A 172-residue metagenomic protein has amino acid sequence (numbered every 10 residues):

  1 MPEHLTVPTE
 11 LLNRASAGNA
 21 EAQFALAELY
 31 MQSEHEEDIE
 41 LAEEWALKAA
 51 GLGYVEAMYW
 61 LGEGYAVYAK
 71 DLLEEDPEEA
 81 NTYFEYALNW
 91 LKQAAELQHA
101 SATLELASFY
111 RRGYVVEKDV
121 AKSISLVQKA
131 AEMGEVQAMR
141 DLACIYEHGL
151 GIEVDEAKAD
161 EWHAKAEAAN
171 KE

Functional and structural regions predicted by a protein language model:
M1-Q32: N-terminal segments that cap or nucleate solenoid repeat domains
P2-T9, E36-W45, D71-W90, E117-L126 (+1 more regions): Structural signature of tandem alpha-helical TPR/SEL1-like repeats, specifically the intra-repeat loop/turn
L12-R14, K48-A49, Q93-A94, K129-A130 (+1 more regions): Canonical positions in the second alpha-helix
A17-N19, Q32-S33, G51-Y54, Y68 (+5 more regions): Short helix-capping/linker turns of helical repeat alpha-solenoids
A25-Q32, W60-E74, T103-R112, A143-H148: Hydrophobic face of amphipathic alpha-helices that form TPR/SEL1-like repeat modules and related alpha-solenoid
E85, A100-T103, S108, R112-V115 (+2 more regions): Tandem repeat protein-protein interaction scaffolds, dominated by ankyrin-repeat arrays but also generalizing to other
R140-A143, E153-E172: Leucine-rich solenoid repeat scaffolds
